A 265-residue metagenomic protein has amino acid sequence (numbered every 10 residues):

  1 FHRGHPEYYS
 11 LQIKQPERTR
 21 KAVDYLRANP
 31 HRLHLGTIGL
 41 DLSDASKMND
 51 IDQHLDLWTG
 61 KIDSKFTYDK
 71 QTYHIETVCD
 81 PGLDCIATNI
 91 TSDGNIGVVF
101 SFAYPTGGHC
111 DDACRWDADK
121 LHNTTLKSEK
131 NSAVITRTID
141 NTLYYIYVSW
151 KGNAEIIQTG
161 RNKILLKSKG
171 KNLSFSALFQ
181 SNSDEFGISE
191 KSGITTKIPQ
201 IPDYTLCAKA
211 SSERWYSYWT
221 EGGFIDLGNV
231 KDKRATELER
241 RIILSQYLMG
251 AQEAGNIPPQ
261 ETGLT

Functional and structural regions predicted by a protein language model:
F1-T265: Aromatic-residue-lined binding/catalytic grooves and analogous aromatic/hydrophobic interfacial grooves in multimeric
